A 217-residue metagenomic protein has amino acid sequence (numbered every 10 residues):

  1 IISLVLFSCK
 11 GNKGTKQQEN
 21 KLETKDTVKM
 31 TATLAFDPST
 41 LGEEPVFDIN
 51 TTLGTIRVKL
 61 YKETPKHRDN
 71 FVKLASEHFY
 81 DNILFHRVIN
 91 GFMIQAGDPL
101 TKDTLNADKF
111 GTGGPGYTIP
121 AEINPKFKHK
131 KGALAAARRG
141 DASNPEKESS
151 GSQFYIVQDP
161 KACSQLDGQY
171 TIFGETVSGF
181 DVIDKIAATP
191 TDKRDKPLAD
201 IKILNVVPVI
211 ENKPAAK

Functional and structural regions predicted by a protein language model:
I1-F7: Sec-dependent bacterial lipoprotein signal peptides
C9-K217: Cyclophilin-like peptidyl-prolyl cis-trans isomerases
